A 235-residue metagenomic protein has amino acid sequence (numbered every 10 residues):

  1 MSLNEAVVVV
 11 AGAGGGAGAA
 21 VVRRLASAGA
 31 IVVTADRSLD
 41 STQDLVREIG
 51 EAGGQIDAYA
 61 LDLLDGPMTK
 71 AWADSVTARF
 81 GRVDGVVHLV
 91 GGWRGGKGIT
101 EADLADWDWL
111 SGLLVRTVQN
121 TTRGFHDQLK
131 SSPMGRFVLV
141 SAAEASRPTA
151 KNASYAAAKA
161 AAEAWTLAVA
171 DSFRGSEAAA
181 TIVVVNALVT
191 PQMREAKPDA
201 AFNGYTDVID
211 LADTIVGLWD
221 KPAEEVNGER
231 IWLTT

Functional and structural regions predicted by a protein language model:
A6, Q55, G81-D84, L129-A143 (+2 more regions): Active-site loop of short-chain dehydrogenase/reductase
G14-G15: Conserved glycine-rich cofactor-binding loop
A30-D44: Conserved glycine-rich Rossmann-like NAD(P)H-binding loop of the short-chain dehydrogenase/reductase
K70, G91-D108, K151-S154: Conserved mid-core segment of classical short-chain dehydrogenase/reductases
D74, A78, L113-P133, A170-D171: Amphipathic alpha-helical dimer-interface segment in Rossmann-like NAD(P)H-dependent oxidoreductases
T100-Q119, V138, A162: Catalytic Tyr-X3-Lys loop
K130-G175, A187: Catalytic loop of short-chain dehydrogenase/reductase
A178, I182-V183, T190, D199-T235: C-terminal helical subdomain
